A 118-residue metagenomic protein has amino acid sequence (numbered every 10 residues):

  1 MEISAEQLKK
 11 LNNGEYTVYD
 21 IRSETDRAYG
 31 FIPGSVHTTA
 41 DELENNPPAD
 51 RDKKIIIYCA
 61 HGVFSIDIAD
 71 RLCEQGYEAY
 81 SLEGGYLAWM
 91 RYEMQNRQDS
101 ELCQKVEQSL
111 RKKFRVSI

Functional and structural regions predicted by a protein language model:
M1-T17, E24-K54, V63-I118: Rhodanese-like catalytic fold shared by cysteine-dependent sulfurtransferases and DSP/PTP-type phosphatases
Y58-C59: Short, surface-exposed ligand- or partner-binding patches at beta-edge/loop junctions that are enriched in aromatics
